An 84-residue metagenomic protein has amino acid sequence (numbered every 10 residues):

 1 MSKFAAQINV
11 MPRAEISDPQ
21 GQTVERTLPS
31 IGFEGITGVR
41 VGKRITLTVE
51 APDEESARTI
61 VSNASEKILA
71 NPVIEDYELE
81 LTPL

Functional and structural regions predicted by a protein language model:
M1-L84: Long, contiguous binding/interaction regions
